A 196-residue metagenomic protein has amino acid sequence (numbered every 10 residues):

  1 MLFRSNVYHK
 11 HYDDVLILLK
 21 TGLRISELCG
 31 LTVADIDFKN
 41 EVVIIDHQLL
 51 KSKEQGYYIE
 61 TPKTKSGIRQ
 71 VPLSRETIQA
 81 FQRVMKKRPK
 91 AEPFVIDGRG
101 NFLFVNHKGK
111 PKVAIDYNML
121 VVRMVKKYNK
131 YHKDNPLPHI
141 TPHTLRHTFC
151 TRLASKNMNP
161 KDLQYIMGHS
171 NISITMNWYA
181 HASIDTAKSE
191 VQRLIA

Functional and structural regions predicted by a protein language model:
M1-L31, K39, S66-I68, E76 (+1 more regions): Basic, Lys/Arg- and aromatic-enriched nucleic-acid-binding interface segment
F3, D46, S74, V105-H107 (+1 more regions): Residue-level detector of conserved, well-ordered beta-strand and adjacent loop positions that form binding/recognition
F3-R4, T32, N40, M85 (+2 more regions): Short, flexible helix/strand-to-coil boundary loops that buttress conserved ligand/catalytic motifs in alpha/beta
R4-H11, T21, V71, K87-F102 (+3 more regions): Short, basic (Lys/Arg/His-rich) helix/loop patches that form interaction surfaces in the mid-to-C-terminal regions
N6, E54-I59, K156, N177 (+1 more regions): DNA/chromatin major-groove-contacting recognition/catalytic segments
G30-P89: Conserved tyrosine-mediated DNA breakage-rejoining catalytic core shared by Y-recombinases
L31-A34, T148, S170, A182: Structural detector for helix-capping/boundary residues
D35-V42, M158-N177: Short, polar N-cap/turn motifs at the start of nucleic acid-interacting alpha helices
